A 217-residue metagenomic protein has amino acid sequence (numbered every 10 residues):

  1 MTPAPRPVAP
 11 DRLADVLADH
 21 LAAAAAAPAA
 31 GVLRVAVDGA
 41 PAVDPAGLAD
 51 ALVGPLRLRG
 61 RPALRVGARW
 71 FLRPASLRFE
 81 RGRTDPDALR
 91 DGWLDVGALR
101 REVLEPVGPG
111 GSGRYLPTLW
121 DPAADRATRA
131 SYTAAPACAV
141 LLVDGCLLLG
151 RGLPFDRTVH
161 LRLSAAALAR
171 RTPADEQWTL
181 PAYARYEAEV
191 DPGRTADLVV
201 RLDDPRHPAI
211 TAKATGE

Functional and structural regions predicted by a protein language model:
M1-A24, D156, L161, A166 (+2 more regions): NTP-dependent small-molecule kinase module
A30-V35, C138: Pre-Walker A (Motif I) flank of P-loop NTPase domains
V35, L64-V66, L142, R157-V159 (+1 more regions): Hydrophobic/aromatic beta-strand patches that form the interior of the parallel beta-sheet core in alpha/beta enzyme
A36-G54: Glycine-rich phosphate-binding P-loop
G54-L64: Post-Walker A helix-loop "phosphate-sensing" segment adjacent to the P-loop in P-loop NTPases
L64-G67, L72-A124: Conserved nucleotide-sensing/catalytic segment adjacent to the nucleotide-binding pocket in NTP-handling enzymes
V103, W178-A184: Acidic, metal/cofactor-coordinating or nucleic-acid-engaging core segments within structured domains
A124-T172: ATP-dependent NMP and nucleoside kinases share a basic, alpha-helical "lid"
